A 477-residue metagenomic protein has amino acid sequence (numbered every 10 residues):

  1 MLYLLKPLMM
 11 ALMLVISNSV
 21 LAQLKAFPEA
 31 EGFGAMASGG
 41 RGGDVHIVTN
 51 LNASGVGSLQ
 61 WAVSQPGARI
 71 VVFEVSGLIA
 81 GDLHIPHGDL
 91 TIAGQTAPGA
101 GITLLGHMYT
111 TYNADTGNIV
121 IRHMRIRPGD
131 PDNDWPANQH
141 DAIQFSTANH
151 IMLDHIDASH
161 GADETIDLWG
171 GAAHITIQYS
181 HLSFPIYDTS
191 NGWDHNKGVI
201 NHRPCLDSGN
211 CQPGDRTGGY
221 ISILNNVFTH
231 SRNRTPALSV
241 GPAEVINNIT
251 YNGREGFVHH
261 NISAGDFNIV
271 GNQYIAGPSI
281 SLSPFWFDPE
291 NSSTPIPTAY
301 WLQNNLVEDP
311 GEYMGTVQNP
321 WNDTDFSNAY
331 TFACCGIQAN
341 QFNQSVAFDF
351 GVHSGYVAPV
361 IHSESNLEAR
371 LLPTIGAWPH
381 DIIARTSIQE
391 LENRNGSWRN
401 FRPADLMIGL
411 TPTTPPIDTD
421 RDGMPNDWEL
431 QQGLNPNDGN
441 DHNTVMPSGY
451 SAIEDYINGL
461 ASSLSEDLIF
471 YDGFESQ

Functional and structural regions predicted by a protein language model:
F27-V71, D441: Acidic Gly/Asp/Thr-rich repetitive segments characteristic of extracellular carbohydrate-active and adhesion proteins
A37, G57-S64, I79-H87, L105-T111 (+2 more regions): Short, T/G/N/S-enriched strand-turn elements that build extracellular solenoid repeat scaffolds
V71, I92-G94, I119-I121, I151-D154 (+5 more regions): All-beta strand scaffolds that present successive hydrophobic residues in beta-strands
I79-R216: Right-handed parallel beta-helix
P128, H160, F184, T229-H230 (+4 more regions): Residues in short coils/turns that link rungs of repeat/solenoid architectures in beta-rich domains
A237-A404: Extracellular beta-rich repeat passengers
R402-Q477: Extracellular calcium-associated, cysteine-rich motifs in secreted modular proteins
